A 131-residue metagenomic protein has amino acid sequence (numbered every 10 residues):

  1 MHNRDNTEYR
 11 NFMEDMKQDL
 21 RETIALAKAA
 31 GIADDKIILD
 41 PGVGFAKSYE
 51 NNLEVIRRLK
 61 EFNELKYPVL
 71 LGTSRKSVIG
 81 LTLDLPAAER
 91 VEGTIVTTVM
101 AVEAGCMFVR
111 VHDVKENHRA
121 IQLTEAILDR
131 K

Functional and structural regions predicted by a protein language model:
M1-L26, A46-K131: Active-site-adjacent loop and "lid" segments of alpha/beta metabolic enzymes
A29: Conserved phosphate-donor
A33-K36: Short acidic capping loops at alpha-helix termini that bridge into adjacent secondary structure
G42: Conserved Motif II region of HX4D acyltransferases
